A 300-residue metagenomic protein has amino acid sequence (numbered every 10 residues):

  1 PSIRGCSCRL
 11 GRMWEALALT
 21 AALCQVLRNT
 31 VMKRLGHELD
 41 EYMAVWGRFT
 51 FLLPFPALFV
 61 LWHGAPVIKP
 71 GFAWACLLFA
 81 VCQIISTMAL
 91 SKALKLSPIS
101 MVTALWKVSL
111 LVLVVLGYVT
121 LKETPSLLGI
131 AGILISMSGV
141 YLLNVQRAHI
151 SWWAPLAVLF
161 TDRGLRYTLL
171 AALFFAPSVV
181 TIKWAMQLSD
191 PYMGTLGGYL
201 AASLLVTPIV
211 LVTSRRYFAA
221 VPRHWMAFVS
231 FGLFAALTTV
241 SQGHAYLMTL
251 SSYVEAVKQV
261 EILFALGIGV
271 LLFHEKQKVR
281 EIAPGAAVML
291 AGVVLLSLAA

Functional and structural regions predicted by a protein language model:
R4-V81, T87-S97, V145-Y167, A201-F231 (+3 more regions): Membrane-interface interhelical linkers
T20, G47-R48, L78, L105-V108 (+4 more regions): Hydrophobic core positions of alpha-helical segments in small-molecule transporters and transporter systems
E41, I99, P125, P191-Y192 (+2 more regions): Membrane-helix interface/capping residues of multi-pass secondary transporters
F49, P70, W106, K122-S151 (+2 more regions): Loop-to-transmembrane alpha-helix entry segments
T50-F55, L105-V119, L134, A201-L205 (+4 more regions): Alpha-helical transmembrane segments of compact multi-pass small-molecule transporters, enriched in specific families
P56-A65, L113-L128, L170-Q187, F234-S251 (+1 more regions): Hydrophobic alpha-helical transmembrane segments in multi-pass integral membrane proteins
G139, R163-T181, G198-L205: Alpha-helical transmembrane segments of multi-pass integral membrane proteins
